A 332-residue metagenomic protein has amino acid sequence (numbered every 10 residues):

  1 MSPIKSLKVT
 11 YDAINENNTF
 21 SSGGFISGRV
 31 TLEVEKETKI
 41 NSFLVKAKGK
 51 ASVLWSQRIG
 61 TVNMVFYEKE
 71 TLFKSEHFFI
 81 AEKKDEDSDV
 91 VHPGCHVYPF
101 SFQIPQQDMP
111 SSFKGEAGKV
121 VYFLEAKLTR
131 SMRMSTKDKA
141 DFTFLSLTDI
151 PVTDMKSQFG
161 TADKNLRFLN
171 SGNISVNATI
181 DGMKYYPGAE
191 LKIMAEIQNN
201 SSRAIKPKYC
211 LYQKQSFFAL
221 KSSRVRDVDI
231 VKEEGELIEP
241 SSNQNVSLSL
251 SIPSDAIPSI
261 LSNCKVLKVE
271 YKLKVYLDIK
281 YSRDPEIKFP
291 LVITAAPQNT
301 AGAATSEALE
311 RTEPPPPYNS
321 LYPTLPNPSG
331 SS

Functional and structural regions predicted by a protein language model:
M1-S332: C-terminal beta-sandwich interaction modules and adjacent acidic, Ser/Thr/Pro/Gly-rich low-complexity tails used
